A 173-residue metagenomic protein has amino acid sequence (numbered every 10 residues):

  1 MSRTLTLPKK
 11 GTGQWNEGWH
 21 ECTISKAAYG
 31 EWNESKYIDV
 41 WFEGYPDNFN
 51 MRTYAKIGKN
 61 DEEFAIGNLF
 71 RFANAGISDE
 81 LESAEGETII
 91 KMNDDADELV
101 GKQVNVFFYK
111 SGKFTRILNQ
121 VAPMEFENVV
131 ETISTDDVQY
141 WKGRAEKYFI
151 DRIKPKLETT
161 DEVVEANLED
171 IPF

Functional and structural regions predicted by a protein language model:
M1-F173: Short beta-rich binding modules
